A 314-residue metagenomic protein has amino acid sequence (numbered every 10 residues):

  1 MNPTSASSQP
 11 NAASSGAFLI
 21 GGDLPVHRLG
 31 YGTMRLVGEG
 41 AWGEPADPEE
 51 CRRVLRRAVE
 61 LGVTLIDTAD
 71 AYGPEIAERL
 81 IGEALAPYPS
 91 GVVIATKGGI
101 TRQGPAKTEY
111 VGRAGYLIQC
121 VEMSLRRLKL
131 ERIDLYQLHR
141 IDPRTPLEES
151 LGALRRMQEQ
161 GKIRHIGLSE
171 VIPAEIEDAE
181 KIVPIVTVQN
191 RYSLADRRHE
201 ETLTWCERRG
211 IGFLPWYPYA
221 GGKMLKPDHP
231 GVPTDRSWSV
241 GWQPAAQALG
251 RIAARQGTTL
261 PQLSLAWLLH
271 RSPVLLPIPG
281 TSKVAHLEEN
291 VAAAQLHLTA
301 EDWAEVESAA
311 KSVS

Functional and structural regions predicted by a protein language model:
M1-V92, A220: N-terminal binding-site loop/beta-alpha segment at the start of enzyme catalytic domains that lines or forms
P3, A12, A17, I141-S314: Beta/alpha (TIM)-barrel catalytic core signal, keyed to glycine-rich beta->alpha loops juxtaposed to Asp/Glu that bind
D23-L29, G62-L65, Y88-V92, L130-D134 (+4 more regions): Short, well-ordered coil/turn segments that N-cap beta-strands
Y31, T68, T96, L135-L138 (+3 more regions): Conserved beta-strand positions
V37-A41, T101-K107, M224-L225, H286-E289: A short acidic, helix-capping loop that chelates divalent metal ions and anchors anionic groups
G43-E50, I76, L80, T108-Q119 (+2 more regions): Alpha-helix N-cap and loop-to-helix initiation/capping positions
E44-A58, G112-L128, I172-D178: Short, acidic/polar
L125-P143: Active-site groove signature of glycoside hydrolases
